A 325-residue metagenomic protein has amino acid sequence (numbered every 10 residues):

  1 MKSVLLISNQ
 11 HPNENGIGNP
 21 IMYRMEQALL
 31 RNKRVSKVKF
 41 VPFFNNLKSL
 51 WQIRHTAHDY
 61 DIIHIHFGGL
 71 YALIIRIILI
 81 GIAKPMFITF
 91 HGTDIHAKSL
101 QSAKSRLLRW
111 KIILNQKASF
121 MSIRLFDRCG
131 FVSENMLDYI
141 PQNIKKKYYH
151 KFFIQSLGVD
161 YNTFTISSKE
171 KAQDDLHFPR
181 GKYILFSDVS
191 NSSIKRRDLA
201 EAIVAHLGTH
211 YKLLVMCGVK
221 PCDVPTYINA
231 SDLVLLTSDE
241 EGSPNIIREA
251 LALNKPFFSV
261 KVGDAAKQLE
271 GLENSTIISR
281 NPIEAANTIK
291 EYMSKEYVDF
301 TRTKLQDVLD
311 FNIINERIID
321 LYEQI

Functional and structural regions predicted by a protein language model:
P20, R280, M293-Q324: A charged, aromatic-enriched C-terminal amphipathic alpha-helix characteristic of glycosyltransferases across folds
R54, G81, R109-C129, N229: Membrane-proximal helix-turn-helix segments that form the acceptor-binding/catalytic region of lipid-linked
F120-H150, V159, T163: A short, active-site helix/loop in glycosyltransferases that binds the activated sugar's phosphate group
V159, F178-K195, E201-V204, G208: Conserved donor-binding/catalytic core segment of Leloir-type glycosyltransferases
T165-F178: A short helix/loop element that forms part of the nucleotide-sugar donor recognition site in Leloir-type
D239: Aromatic "clamp/platform" in nucleotide-sugar-dependent glycosyltransferases that forms part of the donor/acceptor
P256-S259: Short hydrophobic beta-strand element within catalytic cores of glycosyltransferases and related nucleotide-activated
G271-I283, K290-S294: Conserved acidic donor-binding segment of nucleotide-sugar-dependent glycosyltransferases
